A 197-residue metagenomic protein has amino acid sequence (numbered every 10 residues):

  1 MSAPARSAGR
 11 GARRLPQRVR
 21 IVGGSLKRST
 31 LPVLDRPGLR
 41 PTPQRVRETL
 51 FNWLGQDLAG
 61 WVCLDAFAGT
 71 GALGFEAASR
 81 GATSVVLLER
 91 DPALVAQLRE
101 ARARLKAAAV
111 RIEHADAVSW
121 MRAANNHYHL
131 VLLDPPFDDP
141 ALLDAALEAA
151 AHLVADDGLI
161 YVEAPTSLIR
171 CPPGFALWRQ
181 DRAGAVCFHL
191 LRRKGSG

Functional and structural regions predicted by a protein language model:
M1-G197: Class I S-adenosyl-L-methionine-dependent methyltransferase catalytic core
